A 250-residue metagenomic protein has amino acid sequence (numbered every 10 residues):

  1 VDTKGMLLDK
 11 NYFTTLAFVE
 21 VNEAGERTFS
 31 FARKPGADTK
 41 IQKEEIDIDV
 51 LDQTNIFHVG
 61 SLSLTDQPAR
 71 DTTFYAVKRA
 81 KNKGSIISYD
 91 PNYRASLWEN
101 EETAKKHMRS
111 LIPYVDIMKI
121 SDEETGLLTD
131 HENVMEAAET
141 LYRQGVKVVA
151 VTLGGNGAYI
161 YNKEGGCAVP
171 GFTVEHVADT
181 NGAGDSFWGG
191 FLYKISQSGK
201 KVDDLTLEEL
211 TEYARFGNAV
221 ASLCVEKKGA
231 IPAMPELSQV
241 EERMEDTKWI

Functional and structural regions predicted by a protein language model:
V1, S85, A230: Short glycine/serine/threonine/alanine-rich loop segments
V1-S61, E241-I250: Conserved N-terminal subdomain of the carbohydrate kinase-like
T15, S61-T65, A221, K227-A230: Glycine-rich phosphate/pyrophosphate-binding beta-alpha loops
V21-G25, A104-M108, E136-A138, G165-A168: Short, hinge-like loop/turn segments at secondary-structure boundaries
P35-E44, L97-T103, H131, V202: Short gly/ser/thr-rich secondary-structure transition/capping motifs
D47, M108, V177: Acidic, amphipathic alpha-helical patches
T65-E139, V146-K147, N156-G157: Conserved beta-alpha-beta core of the PfkB/ribokinase-like small-molecule kinase fold
K78, E132-I250: Conserved phosphate-binding/catalytic region of the ribokinase-like
